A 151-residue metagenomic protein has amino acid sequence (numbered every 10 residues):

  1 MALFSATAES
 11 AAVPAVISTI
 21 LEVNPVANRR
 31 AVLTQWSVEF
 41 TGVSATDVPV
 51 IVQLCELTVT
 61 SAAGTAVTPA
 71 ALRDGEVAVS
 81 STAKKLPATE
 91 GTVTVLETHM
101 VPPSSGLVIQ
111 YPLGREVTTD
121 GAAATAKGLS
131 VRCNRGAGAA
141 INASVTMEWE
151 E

Functional and structural regions predicted by a protein language model:
M1-E151: Surface-exposed, low-hydrophobicity beta-strand/loop segments enriched in small/polar/acidic residues
